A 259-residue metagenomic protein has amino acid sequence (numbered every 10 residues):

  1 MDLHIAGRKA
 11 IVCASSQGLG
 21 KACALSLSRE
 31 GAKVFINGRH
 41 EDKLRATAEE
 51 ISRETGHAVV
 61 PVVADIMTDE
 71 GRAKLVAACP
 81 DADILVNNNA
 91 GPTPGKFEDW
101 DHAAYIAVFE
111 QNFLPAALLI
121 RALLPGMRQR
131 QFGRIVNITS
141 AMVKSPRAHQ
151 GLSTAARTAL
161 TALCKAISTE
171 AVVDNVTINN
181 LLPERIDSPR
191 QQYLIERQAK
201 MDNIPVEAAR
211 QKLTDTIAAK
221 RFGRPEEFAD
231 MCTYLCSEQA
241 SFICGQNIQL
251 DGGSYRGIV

Functional and structural regions predicted by a protein language model:
K9, A14-G18: Conserved glycine-rich cofactor-binding loop
N88-P94, G253: Conserved NAD(P)H cofactor-binding loop of Rossmann-fold oxidoreductase domains
K96-E98, A104-F109, L213: Substrate-binding pocket helix/loop in short-chain dehydrogenase/reductase
P125, T169-E170, S241: Alpha-helical segment proximal to the catalytic Tyr-Lys
V136-A159, C164-V173, E184-I186: Catalytic loop of short-chain dehydrogenase/reductase
S145, T233, C244-V259: Short C-terminal tail/terminal secondary-structure segment of NAD(P)H-dependent dehydrogenase/reductase domains
V172, T177, I243-G245: Short, small/polar-rich loop/turn modules that mediate ligand/substrate recognition or access, typified
